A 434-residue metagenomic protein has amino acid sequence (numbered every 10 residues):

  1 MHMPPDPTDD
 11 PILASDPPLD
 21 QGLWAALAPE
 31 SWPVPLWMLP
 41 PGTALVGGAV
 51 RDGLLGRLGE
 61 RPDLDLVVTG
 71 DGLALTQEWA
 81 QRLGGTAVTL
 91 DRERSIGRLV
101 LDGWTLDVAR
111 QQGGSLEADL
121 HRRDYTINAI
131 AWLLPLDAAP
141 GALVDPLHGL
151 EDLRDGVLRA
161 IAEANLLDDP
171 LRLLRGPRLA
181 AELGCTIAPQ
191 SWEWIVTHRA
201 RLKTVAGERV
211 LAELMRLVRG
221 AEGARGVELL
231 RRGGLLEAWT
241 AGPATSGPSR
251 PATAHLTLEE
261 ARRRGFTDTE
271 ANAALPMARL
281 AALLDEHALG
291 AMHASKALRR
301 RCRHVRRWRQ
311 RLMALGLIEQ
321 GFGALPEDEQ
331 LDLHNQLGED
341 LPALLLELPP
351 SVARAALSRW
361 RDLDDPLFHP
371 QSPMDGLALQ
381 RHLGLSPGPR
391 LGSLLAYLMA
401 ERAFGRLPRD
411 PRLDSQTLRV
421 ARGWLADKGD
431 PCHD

Functional and structural regions predicted by a protein language model:
M1-D434: Catalytic cores of the polymerase beta-like nucleotidyltransferase superfamily and closely associated nucleotide
